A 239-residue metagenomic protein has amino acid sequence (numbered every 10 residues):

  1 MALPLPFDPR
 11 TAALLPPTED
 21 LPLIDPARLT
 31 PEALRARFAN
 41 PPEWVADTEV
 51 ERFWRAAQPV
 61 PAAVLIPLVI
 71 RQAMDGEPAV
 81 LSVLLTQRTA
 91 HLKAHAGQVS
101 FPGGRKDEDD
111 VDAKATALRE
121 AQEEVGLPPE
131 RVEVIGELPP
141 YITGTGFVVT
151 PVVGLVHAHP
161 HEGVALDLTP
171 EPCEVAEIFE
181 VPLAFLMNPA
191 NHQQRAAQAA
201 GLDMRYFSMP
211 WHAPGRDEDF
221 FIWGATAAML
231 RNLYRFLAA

Functional and structural regions predicted by a protein language model:
M1-S100, R105-E123, L127-A158, G163 (+3 more regions): N-terminal leader/linker segments that precede catalytic domains of diphosphate-processing enzymes
D167-E174: Short, solvent-exposed recognition segments
E174-A199: Catalytic cores of processing enzymes, dominated by hydrolases/peptidases, characterized by acidic/His-rich
